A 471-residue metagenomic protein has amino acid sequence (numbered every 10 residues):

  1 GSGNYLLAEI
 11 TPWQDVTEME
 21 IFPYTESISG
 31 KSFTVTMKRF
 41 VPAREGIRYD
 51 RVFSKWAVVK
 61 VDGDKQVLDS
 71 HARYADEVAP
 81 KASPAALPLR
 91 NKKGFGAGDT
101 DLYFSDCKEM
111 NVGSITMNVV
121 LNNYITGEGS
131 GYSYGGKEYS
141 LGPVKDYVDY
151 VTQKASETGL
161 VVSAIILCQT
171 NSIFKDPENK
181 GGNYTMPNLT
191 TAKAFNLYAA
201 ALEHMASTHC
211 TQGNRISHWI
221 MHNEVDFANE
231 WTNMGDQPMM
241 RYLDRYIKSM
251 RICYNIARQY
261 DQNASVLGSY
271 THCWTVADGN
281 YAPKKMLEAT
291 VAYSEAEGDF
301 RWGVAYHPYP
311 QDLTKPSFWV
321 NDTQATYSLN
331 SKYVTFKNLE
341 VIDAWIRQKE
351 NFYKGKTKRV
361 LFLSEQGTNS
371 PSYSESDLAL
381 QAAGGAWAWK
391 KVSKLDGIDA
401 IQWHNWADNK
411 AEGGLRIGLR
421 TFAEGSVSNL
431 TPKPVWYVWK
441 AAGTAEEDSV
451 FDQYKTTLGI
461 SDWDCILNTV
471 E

Functional and structural regions predicted by a protein language model:
G1-P84: Beta-strand-enriched, solvent-exposed domains that form extended recognition/catalytic surfaces
L68-V120: Boundary/entry segment of secreted carbohydrate-active catalytic domains
R90-G94, S114-T116, G159-S163, I216-I220 (+4 more regions): Structural preference for beta-strand elements that scaffold enzyme active sites
G96-E109, Y198-T208, Y281-Y293, A379-K391: Short, acidic/polar
M110-V276, Q311-D312, D408-G413: Substrate-binding cleft and catalytic face of glycoside hydrolase catalytic domains, especially the flexible beta-alpha
S133, T211, R215, V225 (+2 more regions): Aromatic-rich peripheral "rim/lid" segments of glycoside hydrolase catalytic domains that contact and position glycan
Y147-V162, T208-R215, I252-A264, Y293-F300 (+3 more regions): A structural motif corresponding to the C-terminal end of an alpha-helix and its immediate exit/capping segment
R241-E375: Noncatalytic carbohydrate-binding groove/subsite architecture in carbohydrate-active enzymes
